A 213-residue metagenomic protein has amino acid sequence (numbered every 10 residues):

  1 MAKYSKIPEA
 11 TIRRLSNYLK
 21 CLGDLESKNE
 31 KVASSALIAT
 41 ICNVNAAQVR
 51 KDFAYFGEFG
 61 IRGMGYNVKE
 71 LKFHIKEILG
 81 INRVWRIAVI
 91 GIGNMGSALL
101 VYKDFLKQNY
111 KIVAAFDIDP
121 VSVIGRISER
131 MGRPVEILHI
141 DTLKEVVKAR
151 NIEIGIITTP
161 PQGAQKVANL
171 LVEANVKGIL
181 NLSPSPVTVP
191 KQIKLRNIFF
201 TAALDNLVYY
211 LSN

Functional and structural regions predicted by a protein language model:
M1-K31: Extreme N-terminal segment that seeds HTH/winged-HTH DNA-binding domains in transcriptional regulators
Y18, G23-E26, G132-N213: Phosphate-bearing ligand-interacting subdomains that bind or position ATP/ADP/UDP/GDP/NAD(P) or nucleotide-linked
V32, A36, T40-W85: HTH-adjacent hinge/linker in prokaryotic transcriptional regulators
I81, K107-N109, A149, E173: Alpha-helix termination/capping residues and helix-transition junctions
R86-I90: Conserved beta-strand elements of the Class I
I92-M95: Glycine-rich Rossmann-fold phosphate-binding loop(s) that bind the pyrophosphate of adenine dinucleotide cofactors
L106-R133: NAD(P)-binding Rossmann-fold cofactor-contacting core
